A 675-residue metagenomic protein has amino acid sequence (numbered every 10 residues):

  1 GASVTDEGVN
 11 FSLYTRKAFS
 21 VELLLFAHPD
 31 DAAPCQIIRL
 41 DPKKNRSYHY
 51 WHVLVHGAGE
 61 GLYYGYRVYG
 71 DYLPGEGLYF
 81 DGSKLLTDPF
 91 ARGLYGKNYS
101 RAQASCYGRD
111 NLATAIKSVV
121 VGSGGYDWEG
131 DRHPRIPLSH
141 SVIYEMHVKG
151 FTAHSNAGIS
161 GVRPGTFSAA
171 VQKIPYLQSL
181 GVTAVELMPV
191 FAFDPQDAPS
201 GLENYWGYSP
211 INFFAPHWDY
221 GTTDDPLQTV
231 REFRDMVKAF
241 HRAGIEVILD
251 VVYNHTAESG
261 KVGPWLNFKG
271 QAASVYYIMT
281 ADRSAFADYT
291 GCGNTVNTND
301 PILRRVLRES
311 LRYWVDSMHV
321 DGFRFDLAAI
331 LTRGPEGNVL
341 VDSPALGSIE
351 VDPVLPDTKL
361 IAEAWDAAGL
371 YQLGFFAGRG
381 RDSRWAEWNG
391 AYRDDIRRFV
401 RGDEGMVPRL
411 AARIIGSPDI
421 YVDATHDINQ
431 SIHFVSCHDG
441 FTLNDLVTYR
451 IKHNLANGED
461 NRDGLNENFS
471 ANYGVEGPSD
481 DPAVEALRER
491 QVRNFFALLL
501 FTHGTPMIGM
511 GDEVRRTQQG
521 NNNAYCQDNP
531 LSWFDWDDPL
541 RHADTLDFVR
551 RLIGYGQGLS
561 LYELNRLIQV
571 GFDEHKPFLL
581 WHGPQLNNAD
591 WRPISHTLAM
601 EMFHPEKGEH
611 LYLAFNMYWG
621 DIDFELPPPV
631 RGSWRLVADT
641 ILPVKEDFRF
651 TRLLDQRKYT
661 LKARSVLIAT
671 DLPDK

Functional and structural regions predicted by a protein language model:
G1-Y144, K149, L177, S479 (+4 more regions): Carbohydrate-interacting/catalytic domains
N10-S12, S141, T183-E186, G244-E246 (+6 more regions): Beta-sheet entry/capping signal
L24, G75-F80, S155-I159, P189 (+5 more regions): Short, solvent-exposed loop/turn and secondary-structure capping segments
Q36-I38, S155-V171, Y449-N454, K645-R657: Short, polar loop/linker segments at the starts of domains and inter-domain junctions
V68-G130, P195-S209, A243, G263-A287 (+1 more regions): Core domains of carbohydrate- and sulfate-ester-processing enzymes
H147-V320, R324-V354, I420: Substrate-binding/active-site clefts of carbohydrate-active enzymes
V171-S179, V237, L311-V315, L346-E350 (+5 more regions): Non-transmembrane alpha-helical segments in soluble domains of secreted/periplasmic/extracellular proteins
H319, T332-E336, L340-M510, N523-Q527 (+4 more regions): Conserved alpha/beta catalytic core and glycan-binding cleft of carbohydrate-active enzymes
